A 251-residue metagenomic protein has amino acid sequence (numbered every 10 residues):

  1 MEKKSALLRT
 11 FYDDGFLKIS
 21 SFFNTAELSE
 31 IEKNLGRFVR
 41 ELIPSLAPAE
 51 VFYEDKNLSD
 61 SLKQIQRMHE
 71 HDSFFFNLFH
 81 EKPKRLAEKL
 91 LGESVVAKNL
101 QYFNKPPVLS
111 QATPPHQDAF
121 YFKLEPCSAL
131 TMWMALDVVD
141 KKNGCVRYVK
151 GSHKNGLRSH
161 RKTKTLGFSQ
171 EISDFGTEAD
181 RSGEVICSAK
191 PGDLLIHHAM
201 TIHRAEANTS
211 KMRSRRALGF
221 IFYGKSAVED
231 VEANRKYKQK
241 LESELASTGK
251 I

Functional and structural regions predicted by a protein language model:
M1-D14, S20-P115, Y121-L124, R161 (+1 more regions): Non-heme Fe(II)-dependent double-stranded beta-helix
F23-T25, F103-K105, F120, V139 (+3 more regions): Short, solvent-exposed loop/turn segments at secondary-structure junctions
F38-E41, L46-Y53, R161-K162, P191-I196 (+1 more regions): Non-heme Fe(II)/2-oxoglutarate
Q111, L124-S128, S210-S214: A generic structural micro-feature
H116, K123-K141, S188-P191, I221-K225: Short, conserved beta-strand element in jelly-roll/cupin
D118-F120, A129, R204-T209: Glycine-rich phosphate/pyrophosphate-binding beta-alpha loops
D118-Y121, S182-E184: Short, P/G- and charge-enriched loop/turn segments at secondary-structure junctions
K141-I202, A227-D230, S243-S247: Double-stranded beta-helix
